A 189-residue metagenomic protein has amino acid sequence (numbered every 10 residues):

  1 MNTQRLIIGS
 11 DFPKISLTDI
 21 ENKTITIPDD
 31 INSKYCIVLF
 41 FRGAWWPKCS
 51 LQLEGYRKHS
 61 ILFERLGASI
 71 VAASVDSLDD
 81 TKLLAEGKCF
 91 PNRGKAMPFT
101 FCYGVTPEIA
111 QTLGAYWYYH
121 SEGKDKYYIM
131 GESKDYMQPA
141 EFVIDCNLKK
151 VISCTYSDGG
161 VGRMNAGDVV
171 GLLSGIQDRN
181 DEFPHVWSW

Functional and structural regions predicted by a protein language model:
M1-W189: Chalcogenol-based redox active-site neighborhoods
